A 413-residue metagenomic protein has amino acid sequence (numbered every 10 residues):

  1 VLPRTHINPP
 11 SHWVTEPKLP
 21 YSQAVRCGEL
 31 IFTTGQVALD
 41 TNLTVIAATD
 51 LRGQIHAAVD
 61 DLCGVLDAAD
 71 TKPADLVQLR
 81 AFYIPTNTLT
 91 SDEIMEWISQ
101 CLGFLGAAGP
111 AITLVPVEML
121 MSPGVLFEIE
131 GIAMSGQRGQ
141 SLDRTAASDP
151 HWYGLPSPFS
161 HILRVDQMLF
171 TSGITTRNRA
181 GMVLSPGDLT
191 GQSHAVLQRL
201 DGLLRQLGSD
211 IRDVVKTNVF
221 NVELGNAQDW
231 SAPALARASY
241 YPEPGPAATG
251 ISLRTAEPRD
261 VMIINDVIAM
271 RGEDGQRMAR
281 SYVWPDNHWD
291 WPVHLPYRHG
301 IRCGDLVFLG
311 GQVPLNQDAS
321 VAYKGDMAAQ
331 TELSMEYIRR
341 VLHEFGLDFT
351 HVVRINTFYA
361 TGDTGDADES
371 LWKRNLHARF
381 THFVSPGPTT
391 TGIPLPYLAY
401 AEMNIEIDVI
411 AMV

Functional and structural regions predicted by a protein language model:
V1-V77, Y83-K216, N221-V353, Y359-V413: N-terminal presequence-like segments and the immediate start of the first folded domain
